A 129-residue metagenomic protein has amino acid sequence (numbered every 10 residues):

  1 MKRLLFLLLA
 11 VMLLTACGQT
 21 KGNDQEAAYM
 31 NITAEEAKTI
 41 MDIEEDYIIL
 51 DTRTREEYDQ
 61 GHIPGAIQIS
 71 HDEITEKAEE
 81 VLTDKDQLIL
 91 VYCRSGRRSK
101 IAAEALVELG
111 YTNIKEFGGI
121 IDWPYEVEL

Functional and structural regions predicted by a protein language model:
M1-T15: Sec-dependent bacterial lipoprotein signal peptides
L7, D51, Y92: Active-site-adjacent beta-strand anchor residues
L8-V11, E44, V81: Alpha-helix boundary/capping residues
C17-E35, I40, Y47, D59-Q87 (+1 more regions): Rhodanese-like catalytic fold shared by cysteine-dependent sulfurtransferases and DSP/PTP-type phosphatases
T52-E57: Short, polar loop motifs at secondary-structure junctions
